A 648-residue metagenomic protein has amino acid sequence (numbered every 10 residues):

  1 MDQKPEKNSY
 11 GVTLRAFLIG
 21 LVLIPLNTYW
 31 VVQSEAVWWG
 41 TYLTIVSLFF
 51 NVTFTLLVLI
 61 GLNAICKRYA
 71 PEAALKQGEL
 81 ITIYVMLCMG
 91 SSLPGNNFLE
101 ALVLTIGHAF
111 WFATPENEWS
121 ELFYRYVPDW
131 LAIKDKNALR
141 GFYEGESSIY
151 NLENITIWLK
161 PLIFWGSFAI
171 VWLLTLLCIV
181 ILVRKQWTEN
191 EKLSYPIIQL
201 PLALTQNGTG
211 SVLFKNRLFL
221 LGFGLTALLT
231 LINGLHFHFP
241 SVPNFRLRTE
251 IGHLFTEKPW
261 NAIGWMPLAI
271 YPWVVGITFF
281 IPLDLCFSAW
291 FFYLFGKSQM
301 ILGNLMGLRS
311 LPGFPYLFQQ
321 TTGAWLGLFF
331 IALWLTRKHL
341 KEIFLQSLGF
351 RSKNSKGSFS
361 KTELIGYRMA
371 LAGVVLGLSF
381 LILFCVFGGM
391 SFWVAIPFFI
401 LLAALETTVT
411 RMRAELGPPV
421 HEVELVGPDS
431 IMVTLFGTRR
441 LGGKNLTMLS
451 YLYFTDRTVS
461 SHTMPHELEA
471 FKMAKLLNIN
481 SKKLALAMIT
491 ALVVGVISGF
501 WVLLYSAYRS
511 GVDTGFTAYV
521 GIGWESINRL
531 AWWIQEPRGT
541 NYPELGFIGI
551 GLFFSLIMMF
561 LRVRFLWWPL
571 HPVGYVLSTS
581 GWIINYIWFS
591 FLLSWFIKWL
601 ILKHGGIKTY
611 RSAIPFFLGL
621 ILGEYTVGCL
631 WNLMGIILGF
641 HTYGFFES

Functional and structural regions predicted by a protein language model:
M1-Y10: Short, Lys/Arg-rich, polar N-terminal cytosolic tail immediately upstream of the first transmembrane signal-anchor
Y10-Y453, R457-T463, S498-Y519, F547-G551 (+4 more regions): Transmembrane-helix bundle segments that line or gate the permeation/cavity pathway in multi-pass membrane proteins
W38, G208, L383, K475-N478 (+1 more regions): Structural motif corresponding to the C-terminal cap of alpha-helices
P196-N207, P465-L477, S481-V502, V512-F554: Helix-loop-helix junctions within the multi-pass membrane cores of secondary transporters/permeases
I400-L401, M488-G495, L618-I621: A glycine-rich phosphate-binding loop feature that marks nucleotide/adenosyl-phosphate handling sites
N528, W533-L618, L630, T642: Catalytic alpha/beta core of large soluble enzyme barrels
I614, E647-S648: A positional/structural detector of protein chain ends, strongest at the extreme C-terminus and weakly at the extreme
